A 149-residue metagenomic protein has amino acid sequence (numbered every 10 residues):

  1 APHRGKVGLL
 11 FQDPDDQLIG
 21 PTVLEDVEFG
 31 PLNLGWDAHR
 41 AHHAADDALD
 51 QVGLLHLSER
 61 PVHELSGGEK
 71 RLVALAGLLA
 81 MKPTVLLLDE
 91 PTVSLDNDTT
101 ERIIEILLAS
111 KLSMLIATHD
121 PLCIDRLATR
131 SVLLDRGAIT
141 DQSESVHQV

Functional and structural regions predicted by a protein language model:
H39-L57: Conserved ABC ATPase "signature" region
P61-L65, E69: Conserved ABC ATPase signature
L75: Hydrophobic anchor residue at the start of the ABC signature
L86-D89: Catalytic Walker B motif of ABC-type/P-loop ATPase nucleotide-binding domains
T92-V93: Short loop immediately C-terminal to the Walker-B catalytic DE motif in ABC-type ATPase nucleotide-binding domains
T118-H119: H-loop/switch region of ABC-family ATPase nucleotide-binding domains
I124-R126: A short, surface-exposed alpha-helical micro-motif characterized by mixed small hydrophobic and charged/polar residues
